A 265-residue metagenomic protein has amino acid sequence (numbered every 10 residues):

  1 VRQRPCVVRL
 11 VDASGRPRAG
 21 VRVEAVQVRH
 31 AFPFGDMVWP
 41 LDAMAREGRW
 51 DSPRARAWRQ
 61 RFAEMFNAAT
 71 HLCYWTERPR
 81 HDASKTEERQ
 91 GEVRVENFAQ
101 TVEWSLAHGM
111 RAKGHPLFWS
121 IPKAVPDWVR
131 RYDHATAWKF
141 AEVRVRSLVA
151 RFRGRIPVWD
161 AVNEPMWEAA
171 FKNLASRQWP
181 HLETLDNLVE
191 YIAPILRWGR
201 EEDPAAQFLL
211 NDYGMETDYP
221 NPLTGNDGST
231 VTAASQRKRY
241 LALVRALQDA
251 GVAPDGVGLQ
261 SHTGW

Functional and structural regions predicted by a protein language model:
V1-A43, A68, R80-H81, K113 (+5 more regions): Beta-strand-rich domain onsets/edges
R4, H30, M65, R155 (+1 more regions): Residues that flank catalytic or metal-binding motifs in active/ligand-binding sites
R16, H134-W138, Q248-P254: Structural helix-adjacent loops and short alpha-helical linkers that scaffold large soluble proteins
V26-Y74, R78, T86: N-terminal structural segment of carbohydrate-active enzymes
D42-A55, K172-W265: Noncatalytic carbohydrate-binding groove/subsite architecture in carbohydrate-active enzymes
D51-W58, E87-R94, R130-A141, T184-L188 (+1 more regions): Residue-level preference for long, well-ordered alpha-helices that form the structural scaffold of enzyme catalytic
R59-Q60, A150, Q248-G251: A general structural signal for stabilizing positions within well-ordered secondary structure
E64, A68-S84, E96-T184, V189-E216: Substrate-binding cleft and catalytic face of glycoside hydrolase catalytic domains, especially the flexible beta-alpha
